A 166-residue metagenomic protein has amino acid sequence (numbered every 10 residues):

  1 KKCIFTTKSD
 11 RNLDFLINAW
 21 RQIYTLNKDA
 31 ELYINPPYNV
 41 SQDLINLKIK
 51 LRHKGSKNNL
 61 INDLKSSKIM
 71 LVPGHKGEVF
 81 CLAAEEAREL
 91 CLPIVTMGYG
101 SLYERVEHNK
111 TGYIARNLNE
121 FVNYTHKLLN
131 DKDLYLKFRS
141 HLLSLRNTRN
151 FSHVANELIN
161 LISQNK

Functional and structural regions predicted by a protein language model:
K1-I49, H53: Conserved catalytic-core segment of nucleotide-activated headgroup transferases in glycan assembly
K57-I61, L102, F121: Acidic, amphipathic alpha-helical patches
I61, A84-E89, Y103-E104: Short alpha-helical segment that forms part of, or immediately flanks, the ligand-binding pocket in carbohydrate-active
K65-V79, L92: Acidic donor-binding loop of glycosyltransferase active sites
E78-C81, R88, G98: Short glycine/acidic-rich beta->alpha loop that forms part of the nucleotide-sugar donor binding site in diverse
Y99-N109, Y113-I114: Short acidic/histidine- and often glycine-rich active-site loop of Leloir-type glycosyltransferases that engages
Y113, N117-L136: C-terminal "capping" alpha-helix adjacent to the active site of nucleotide-linked donor transferases in cell-envelope
R116, D133-S163: A charged, aromatic-enriched C-terminal amphipathic alpha-helix characteristic of glycosyltransferases across folds
